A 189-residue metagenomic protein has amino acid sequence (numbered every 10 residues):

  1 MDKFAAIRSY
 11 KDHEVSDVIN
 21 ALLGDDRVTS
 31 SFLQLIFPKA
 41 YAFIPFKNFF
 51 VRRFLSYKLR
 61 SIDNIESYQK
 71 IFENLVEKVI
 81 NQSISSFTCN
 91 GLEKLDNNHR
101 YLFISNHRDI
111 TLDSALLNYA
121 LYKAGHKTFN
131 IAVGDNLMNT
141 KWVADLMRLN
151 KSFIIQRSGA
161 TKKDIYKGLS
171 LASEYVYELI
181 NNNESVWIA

Functional and structural regions predicted by a protein language model:
M1-Y101, H107-N118, Y122, A144 (+1 more regions): Membrane-anchoring hydrophobic helices of lipid-metabolizing enzymes
Q82-S85, I165-S170: A conditional alpha-helix N-cap/helix-loop micro-motif detector
C89-E93, D135-L137, K141-A144, A172-E178: Catalytic micro-motifs at enzyme active sites that drive phosphoryl/nucleotidyl and oxygen chemistry
E93, S105-D109, D135-M138, I154-G159: Short, flexible loop/turn elements at secondary-structure junctions
N98-I104, S173-A189: Conserved Motif II region of HX4D acyltransferases
N118, G125-K141: Carboxylate/His-rich catalytic cores and anion/metal-binding grooves
F129-N130, L169-S173: Basic/hydrophobic alpha-helical interface regions
N136-I155, Y166: Conserved nucleotide-cofactor-binding alpha/beta core module
